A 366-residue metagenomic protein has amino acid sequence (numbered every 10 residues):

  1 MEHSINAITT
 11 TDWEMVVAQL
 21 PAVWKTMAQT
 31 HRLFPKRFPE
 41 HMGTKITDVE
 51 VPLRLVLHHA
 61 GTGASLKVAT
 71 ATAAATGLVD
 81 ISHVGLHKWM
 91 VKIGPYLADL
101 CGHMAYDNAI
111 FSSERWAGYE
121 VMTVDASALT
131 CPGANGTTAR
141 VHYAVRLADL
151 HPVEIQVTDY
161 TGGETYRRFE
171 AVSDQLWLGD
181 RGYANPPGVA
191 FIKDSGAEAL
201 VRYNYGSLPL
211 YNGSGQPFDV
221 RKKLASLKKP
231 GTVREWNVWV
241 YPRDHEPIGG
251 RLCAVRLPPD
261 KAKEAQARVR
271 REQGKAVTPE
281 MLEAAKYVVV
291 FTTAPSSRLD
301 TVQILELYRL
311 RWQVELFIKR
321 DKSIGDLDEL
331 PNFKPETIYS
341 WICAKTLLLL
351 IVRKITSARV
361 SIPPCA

Functional and structural regions predicted by a protein language model:
M1-T62, A71-T72, D80-I81, G85-K88 (+4 more regions): Single, function-defining residue in the core of a domain
L66: Helix-turn-helix DNA-binding elements, focusing on the entry/boundary residues of the two helices that contact DNA
N108: Glycine/small-residue-rich loop that forms an oxyanion/phosphate-binding "nest" at active or ligand-binding sites
